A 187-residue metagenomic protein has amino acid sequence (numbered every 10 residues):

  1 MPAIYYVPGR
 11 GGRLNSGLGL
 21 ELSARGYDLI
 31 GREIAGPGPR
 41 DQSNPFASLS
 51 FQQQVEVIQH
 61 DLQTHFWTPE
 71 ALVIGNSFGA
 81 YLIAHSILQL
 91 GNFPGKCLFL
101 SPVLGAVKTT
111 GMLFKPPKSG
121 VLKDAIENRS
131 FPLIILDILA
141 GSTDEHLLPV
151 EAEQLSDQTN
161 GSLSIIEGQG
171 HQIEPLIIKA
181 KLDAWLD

Functional and structural regions predicted by a protein language model:
P2-A71, Y81-H85, E127: Serine-hydrolase catalytic machinery in alpha/beta-hydrolase-like enzymes
I34, L98-V107: Active-site nucleophile loop of the alpha/beta-hydrolase fold
V73-I74, C97: Conserved alpha/beta-hydrolase fold motif
N76-A80: Active-site loop->helix "elbow" adjoining a glycine-rich segment at hydrolase catalytic centers
H85-K96, G105: Conserved hydrolase catalytic core segment
P132, D137-A140, A152: Short beta-strand/loop motif that positions the catalytic acidic residue of the alpha/beta-hydrolase fold
E145-E151, E174: Conserved alpha/beta-hydrolase "acid-adjacent" motif
Q169-K179: Catalytic histidine-centered segment of alpha/beta-hydrolase-like enzymes
